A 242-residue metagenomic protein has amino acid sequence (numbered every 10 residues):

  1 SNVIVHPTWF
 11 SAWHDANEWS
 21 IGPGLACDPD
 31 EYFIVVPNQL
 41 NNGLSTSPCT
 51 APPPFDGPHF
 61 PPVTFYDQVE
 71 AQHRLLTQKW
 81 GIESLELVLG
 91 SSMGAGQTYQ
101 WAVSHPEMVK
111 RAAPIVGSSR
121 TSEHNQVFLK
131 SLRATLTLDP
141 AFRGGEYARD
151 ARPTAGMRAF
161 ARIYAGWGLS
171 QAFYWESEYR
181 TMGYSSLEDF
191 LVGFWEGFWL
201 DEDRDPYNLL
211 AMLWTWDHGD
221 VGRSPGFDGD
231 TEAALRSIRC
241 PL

Functional and structural regions predicted by a protein language model:
S1-P53: N-terminal cap/lid subdomain of alpha/beta-hydrolase-fold enzymes
P53-P61, G144-A151: Short glycine/proline- and acidic residue-enriched helix-loop micro-motifs that form flexible lids or anion-recognition
F55-H59, Y66-L87, G96, Q100 (+1 more regions): Conserved acidic catalytic loop of the alpha/beta-hydrolase fold
V88-G90, I115: Short beta-strand immediately N-terminal to the catalytic nucleophile in serine-hydrolase-like folds
S92-G94: Short, glycine/acidic-rich beta->alpha junctions
M108-V109, P114-W199: Alpha/beta-hydrolase-fold enzymes
G197-L242: Conserved serine/cysteine hydrolase catalytic core
